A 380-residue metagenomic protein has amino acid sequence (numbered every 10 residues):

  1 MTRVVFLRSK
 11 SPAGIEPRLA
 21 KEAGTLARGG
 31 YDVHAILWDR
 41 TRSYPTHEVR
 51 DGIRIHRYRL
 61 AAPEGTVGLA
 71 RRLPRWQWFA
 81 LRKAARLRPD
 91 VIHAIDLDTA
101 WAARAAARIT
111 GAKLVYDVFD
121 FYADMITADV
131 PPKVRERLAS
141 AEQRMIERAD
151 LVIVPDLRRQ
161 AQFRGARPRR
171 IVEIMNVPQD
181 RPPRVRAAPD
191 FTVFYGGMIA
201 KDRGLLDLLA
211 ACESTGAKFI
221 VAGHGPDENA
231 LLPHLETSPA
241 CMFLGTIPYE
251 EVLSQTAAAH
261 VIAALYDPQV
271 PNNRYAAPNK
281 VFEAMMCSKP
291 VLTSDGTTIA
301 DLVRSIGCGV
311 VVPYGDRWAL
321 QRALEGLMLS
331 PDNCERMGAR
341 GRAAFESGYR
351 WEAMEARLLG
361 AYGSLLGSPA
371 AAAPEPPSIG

Functional and structural regions predicted by a protein language model:
V5-L7, I153, R184-G216, I220: Conserved donor-binding/catalytic core segment of Leloir-type glycosyltransferases
R8-A13, T25-R72, R159-E173, G225-P226: N-terminal strand-loop element at the rim of the active site of nucleotide-sugar-dependent glycosyltransferases
G24, W78-A85, W101, A105-I109 (+3 more regions): Membrane-proximal helix-turn-helix segments that form the acceptor-binding/catalytic region of lipid-linked
A123, A139-P183, F243-L244: Donor nucleotide-sugar binding/catalytic pocket of nucleotide-sugar-dependent glycosyltransferases
N229-T256, V261: Nucleotide-activated donor-binding/catalytic signature segment of Leloir-type glycosyltransferases, i.e., the conserved
V261-A264, E283-T293: Short hydrophobic beta-strand element within catalytic cores of glycosyltransferases and related nucleotide-activated
S305-I306, V310-W318, G326-D332: Conserved acidic donor-binding segment of nucleotide-sugar-dependent glycosyltransferases
G326, N333-G348: A short, well-ordered alpha-helix in the C-terminal region of glycosyltransferases
